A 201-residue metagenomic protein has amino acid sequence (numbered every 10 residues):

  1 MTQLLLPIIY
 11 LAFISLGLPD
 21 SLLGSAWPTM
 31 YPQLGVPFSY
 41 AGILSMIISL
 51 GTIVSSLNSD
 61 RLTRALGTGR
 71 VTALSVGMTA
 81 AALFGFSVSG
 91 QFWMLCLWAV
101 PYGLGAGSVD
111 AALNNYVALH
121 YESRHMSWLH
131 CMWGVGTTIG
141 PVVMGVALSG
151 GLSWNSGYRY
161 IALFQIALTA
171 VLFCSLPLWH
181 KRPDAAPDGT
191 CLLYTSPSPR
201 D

Functional and structural regions predicted by a protein language model:
A12-P28: Extracytoplasmic
G35, V88-G90: Helix-breaking motifs and short loop linkers at transmembrane-helix boundaries and internal kinks in secondary membrane
S49-I53, L57, T138: Residue-level signature of mid-helix packing/kink "hotspots" within the transmembrane helices of 12-pass Major
S56-T79, L83: Conserved MFS/SLC helix-loop-helix module at the cytosolic interface between two early adjacent transmembrane helices
W93-P101: Paired small-residue
V100-L129: Cytoplasmic helix-loop-helix junction between adjacent transmembrane helices in 12-TM secondary transporters
Y158-F173: Symmetry-related core transmembrane helices of the 12-TM Major Facilitator Superfamily/SLC fold
Y194-D201: Conserved small/polar residues in nucleotide/adenosyl-binding loops
